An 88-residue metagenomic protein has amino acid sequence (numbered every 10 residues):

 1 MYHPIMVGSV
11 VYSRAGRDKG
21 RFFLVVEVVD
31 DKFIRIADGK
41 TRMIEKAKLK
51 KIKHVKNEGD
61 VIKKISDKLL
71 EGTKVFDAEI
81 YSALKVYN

Functional and structural regions predicted by a protein language model:
M1-V7, R14, V25-N88: Ferredoxin-like alpha/beta domains used as RNA- or RNAP-binding modules
G16-K19: Short, charged beta-turn/beta-strand-edge "cap" motif at the junction between a beta-strand and an adjacent loop
